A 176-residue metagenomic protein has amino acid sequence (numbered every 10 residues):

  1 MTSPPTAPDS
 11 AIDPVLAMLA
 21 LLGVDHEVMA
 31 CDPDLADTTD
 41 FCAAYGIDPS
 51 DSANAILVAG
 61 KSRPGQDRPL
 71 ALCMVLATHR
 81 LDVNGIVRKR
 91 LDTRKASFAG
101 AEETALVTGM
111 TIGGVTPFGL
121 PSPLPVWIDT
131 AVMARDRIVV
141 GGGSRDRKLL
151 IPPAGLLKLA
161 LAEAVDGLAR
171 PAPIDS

Functional and structural regions predicted by a protein language model:
M1-S176: Extended, low-hydrophobicity, polar/charged segments
